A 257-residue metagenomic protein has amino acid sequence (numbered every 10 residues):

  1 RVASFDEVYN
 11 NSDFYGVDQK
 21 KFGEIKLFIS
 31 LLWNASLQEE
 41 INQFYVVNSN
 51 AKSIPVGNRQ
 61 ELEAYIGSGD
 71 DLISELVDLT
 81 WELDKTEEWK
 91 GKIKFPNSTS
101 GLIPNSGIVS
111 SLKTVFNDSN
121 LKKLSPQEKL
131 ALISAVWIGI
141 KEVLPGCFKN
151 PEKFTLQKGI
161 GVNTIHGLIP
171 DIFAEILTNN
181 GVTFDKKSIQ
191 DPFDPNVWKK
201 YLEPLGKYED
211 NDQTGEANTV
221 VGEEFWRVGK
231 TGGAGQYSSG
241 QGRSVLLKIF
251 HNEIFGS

Functional and structural regions predicted by a protein language model:
V2-S257: Accessory terminal alpha-helical modules
